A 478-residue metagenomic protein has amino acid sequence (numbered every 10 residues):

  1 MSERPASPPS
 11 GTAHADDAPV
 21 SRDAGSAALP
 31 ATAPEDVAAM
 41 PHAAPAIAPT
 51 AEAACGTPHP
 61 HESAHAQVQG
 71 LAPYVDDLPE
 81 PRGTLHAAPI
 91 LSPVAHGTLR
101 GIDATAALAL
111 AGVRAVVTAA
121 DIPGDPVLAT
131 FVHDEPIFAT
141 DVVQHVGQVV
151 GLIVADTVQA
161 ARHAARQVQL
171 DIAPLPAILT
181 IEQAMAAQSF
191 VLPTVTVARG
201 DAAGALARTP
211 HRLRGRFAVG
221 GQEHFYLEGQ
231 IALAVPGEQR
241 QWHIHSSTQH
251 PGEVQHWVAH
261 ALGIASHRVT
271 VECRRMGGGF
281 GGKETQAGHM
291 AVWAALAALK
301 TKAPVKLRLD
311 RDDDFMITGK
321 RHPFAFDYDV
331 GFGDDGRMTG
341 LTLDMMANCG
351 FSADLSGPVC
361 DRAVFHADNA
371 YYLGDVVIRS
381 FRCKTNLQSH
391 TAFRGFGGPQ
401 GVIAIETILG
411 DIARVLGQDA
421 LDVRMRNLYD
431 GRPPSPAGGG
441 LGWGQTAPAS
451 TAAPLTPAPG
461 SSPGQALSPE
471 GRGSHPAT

Functional and structural regions predicted by a protein language model:
S2-P193, R212-G215, K300: Flexible, low-hydrophobicity surface segments
P9, V117-Q148, S189-F190, E253 (+7 more regions): Short, surface-exposed loop/turn segments at secondary-structure boundaries that line and modulate
T57, S63-G70, V195-A232, P323-T407: Glycine-rich loop/linker segments at domain edges
P89-V117, L152-D171, A232-T301, P358-D368 (+2 more regions): Alpha-helical support elements that line or immediately flank enzyme active sites and cofactor-binding pockets
Q183-L262, L428-P433, P454, P476-T478: Helix-loop-helix junctions that connect adjacent transmembrane helices in secondary transporters/permeases, recognized
G438-G440, G471-R472: Glycine-biased, low-complexity coil/linker segments
S462-G464: Short Gly/Ser/Thr- and charged-rich N-terminal loops/segments that act as flexible capping/hinge elements
